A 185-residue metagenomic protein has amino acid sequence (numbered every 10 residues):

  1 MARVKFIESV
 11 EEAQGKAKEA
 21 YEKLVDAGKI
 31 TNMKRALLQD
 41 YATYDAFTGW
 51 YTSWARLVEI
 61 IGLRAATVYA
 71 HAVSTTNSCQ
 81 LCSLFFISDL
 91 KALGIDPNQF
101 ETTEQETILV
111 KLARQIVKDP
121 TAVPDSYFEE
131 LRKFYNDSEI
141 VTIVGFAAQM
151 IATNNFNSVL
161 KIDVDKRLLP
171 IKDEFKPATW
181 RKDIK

Functional and structural regions predicted by a protein language model:
M1-K185: Hydrophobic alpha-helical segments
